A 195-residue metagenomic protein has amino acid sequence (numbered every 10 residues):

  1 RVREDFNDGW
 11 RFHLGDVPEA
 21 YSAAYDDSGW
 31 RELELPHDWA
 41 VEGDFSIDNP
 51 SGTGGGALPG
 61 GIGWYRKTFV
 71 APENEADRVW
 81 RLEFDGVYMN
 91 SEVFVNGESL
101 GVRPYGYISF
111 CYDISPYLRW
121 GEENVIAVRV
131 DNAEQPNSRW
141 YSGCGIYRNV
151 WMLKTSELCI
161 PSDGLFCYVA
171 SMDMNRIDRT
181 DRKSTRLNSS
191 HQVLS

Functional and structural regions predicted by a protein language model:
R1-I47, S51, V125-R129, A133 (+2 more regions): Accessory carbohydrate-binding/adhesion or oligomerization-edge regions at the termini of glycan-active proteins
E4, L14-D16, G60-A170: Accessory beta-strand-rich segments of carbohydrate-active enzymes
H37, G60, Q192-V193: Generic low-complexity segments that are intrinsically disordered, proline-rich and/or Lys/Arg-biased
G43-S51, G55-G60, K67: Mid-chain, structured segments of secreted extracytoplasmic proteins
G54-G60, A170-D178: Short, solvent-exposed beta-strand/turn "edge" segments of beta-rich domains on protein surfaces
V95, I177-R186: Beta-strand-rich binding/interaction modules
K183-S195: Single conserved hydrophobic/aromatic residue that forms the stacking wall/gate of nucleotide- or nucleobase-binding
